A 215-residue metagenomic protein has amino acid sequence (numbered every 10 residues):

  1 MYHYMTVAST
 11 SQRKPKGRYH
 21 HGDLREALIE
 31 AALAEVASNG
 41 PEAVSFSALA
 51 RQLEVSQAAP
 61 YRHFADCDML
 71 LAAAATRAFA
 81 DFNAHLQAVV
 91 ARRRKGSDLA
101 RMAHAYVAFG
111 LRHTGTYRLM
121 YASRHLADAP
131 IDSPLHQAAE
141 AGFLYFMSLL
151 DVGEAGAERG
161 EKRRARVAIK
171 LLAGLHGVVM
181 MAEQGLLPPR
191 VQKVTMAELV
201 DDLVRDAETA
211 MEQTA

Functional and structural regions predicted by a protein language model:
M1-D23, E212-A215: N-terminal intrinsically disordered/low-complexity leader segments
G22-E30, A37, E42-A43, E54 (+4 more regions): An amphipathic alpha-helix adjacent to DNA-recognition modules
A31-A32, A50: Small-residue (primarily alanine) positions within well-ordered alpha-helices, especially packing/interaction faces
V44-R51, P60: Append "Primarily bacterial transcriptional regulators
A73, Q87-T116, E140, E161-L171: Hydrophobic alpha-helical connector segments
A108-S148, M180, P189, K193: Short secondary-structure transition hinges
P130-A155, A165-I169, V194-T209: Amphipathic alpha-helical packing segments from all-alpha helical-bundle domains
S148, V152, L171-R190, D206-A215: Amphipathic C-terminal alpha-helical segment
